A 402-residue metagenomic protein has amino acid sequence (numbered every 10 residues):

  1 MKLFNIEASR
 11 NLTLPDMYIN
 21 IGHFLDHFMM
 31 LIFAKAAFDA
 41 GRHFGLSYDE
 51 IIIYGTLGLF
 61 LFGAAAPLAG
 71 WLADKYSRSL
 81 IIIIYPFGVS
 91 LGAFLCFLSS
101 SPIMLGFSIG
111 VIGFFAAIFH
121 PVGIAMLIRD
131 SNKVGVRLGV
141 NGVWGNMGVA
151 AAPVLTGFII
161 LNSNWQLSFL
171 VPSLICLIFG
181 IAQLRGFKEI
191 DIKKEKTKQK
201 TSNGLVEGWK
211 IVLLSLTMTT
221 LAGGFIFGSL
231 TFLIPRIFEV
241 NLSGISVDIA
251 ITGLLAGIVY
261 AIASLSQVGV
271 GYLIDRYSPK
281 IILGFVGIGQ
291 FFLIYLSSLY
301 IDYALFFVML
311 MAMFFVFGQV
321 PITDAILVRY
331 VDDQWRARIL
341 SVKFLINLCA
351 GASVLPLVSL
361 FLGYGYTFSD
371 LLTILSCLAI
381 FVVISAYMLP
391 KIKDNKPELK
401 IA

Functional and structural regions predicted by a protein language model:
L31, L59-P67, V149-A150, Y260-V268 (+1 more regions): Residue-level signature of mid-helix packing/kink "hotspots" within the transmembrane helices of 12-pass Major
F33-A34, L213-S264: Extracytoplasmic gate region of multi-pass secondary transporters
A64-S100, I274-Y277: Conserved MFS/SLC helix-loop-helix module at the cytosolic interface between two early adjacent transmembrane helices
M104-I118, L221, A304-G318: Hydrophobic core of transmembrane alpha-helices in multi-pass small-molecule transporters, especially MFS/SLC-type
S108-G145: Cytoplasmic helix-loop-helix junction between adjacent transmembrane helices in 12-TM secondary transporters
S173-E195, S385-P390: C-terminal membrane-cytosol helix-exit motif in multi-pass small-molecule transporters
Y277-T323: C-terminal transmembrane helical hairpin of 12-TM major facilitator-type secondary transporters
Y330, Q334-Y366: A late C-terminal transmembrane helix in Major Facilitator Superfamily
